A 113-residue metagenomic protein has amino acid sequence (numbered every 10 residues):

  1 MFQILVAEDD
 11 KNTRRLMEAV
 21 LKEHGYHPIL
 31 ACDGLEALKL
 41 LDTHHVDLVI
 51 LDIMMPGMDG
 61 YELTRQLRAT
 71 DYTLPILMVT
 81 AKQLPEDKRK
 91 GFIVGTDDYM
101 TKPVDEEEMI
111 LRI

Functional and structural regions predicted by a protein language model:
L5, L30-L48: Acidic, metal-coordinating helix/loop segments flanking the phosphotransfer/catalytic sites of two-component signaling
D10-I29, T43: Two-component/phosphorelay signaling modules centered on CheY-like receiver
D33, D59-E62: Acidic catalytic/metal-coordinating carboxylates
K39, Y61-Y72: Short amphipathic alpha-helix used as the core "switch/output" element in two-component signaling
M55: Receiver (REC) domain active-site loop signature in two-component systems and cognate sites in sensor histidine kinases
P103-I113: C-terminal output helix
